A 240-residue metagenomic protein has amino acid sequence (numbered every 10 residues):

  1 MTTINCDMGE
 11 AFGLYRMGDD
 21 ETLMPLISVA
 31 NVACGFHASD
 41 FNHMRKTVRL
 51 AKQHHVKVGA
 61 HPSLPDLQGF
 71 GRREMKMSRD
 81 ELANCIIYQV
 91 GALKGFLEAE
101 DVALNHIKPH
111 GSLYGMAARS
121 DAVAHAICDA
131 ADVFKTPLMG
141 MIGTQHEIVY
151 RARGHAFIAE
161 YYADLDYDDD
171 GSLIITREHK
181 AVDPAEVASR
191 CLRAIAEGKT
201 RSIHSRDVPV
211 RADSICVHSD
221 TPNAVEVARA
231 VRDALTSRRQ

Functional and structural regions predicted by a protein language model:
D7, H61, I107, V217: Conserved, mostly hydrophobic/aromatic
F12-R45: A short alpha/beta connector and helix-capping loop motif
E21-P25, K46-G59, E98-A99: Acidic (Asp/Glu)-rich catalytic clusters
V32-H37, M116-R119, F134-G143: Catalytic beta/alpha-barrel core
A51, R193, A224-Q240: C-terminal helical cap(s) of enzyme catalytic domains, especially alpha/beta-barrels
D66-D101, H106: Glycine/small-residue-rich loop that forms an oxyanion/phosphate-binding "nest" at active or ligand-binding sites
L97-N105, G198-P209, Q240: Flexible, glycine/charged-enriched surface loops at secondary-structure junctions
G143-K199: Active-site rim beta-loop-alpha module in soluble metabolic enzymes
